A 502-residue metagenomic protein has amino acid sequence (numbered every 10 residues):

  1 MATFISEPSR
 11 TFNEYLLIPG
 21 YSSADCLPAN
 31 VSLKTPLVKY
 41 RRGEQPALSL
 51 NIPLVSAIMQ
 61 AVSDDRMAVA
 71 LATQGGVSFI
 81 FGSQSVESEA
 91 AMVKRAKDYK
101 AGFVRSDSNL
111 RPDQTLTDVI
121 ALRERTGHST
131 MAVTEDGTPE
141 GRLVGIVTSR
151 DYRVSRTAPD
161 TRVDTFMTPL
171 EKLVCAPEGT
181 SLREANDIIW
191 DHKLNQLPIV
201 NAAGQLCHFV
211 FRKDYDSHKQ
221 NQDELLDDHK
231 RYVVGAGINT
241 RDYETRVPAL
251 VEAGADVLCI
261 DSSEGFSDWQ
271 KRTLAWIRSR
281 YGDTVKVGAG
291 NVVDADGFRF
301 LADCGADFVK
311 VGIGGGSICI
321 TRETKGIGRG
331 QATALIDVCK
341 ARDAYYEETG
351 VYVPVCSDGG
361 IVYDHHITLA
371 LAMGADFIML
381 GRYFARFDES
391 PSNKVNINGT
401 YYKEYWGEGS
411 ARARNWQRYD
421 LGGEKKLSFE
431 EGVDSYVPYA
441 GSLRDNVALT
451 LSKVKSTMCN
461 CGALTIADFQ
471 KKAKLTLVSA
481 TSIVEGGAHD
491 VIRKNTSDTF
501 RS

Functional and structural regions predicted by a protein language model:
M1-Y21, L110-R111, C175-P177, R183-D187 (+3 more regions): Alpha/beta catalytic cores of nucleotide-metabolism and tRNA/nucleoside-modifying enzymes
A29-L50, A57-M59, S88-H128, V133-D136 (+7 more regions): Bateman/CBS regulatory modules and CBS-like beta-alpha motifs in cytosolic regions of diverse proteins
Q45-A47, A72, K97, I120-E124 (+7 more regions): Surface-exposed amphipathic alpha-helices with a cationic face
A47-S56, G102-D107, D227-A236, R278-V293 (+2 more regions): Short beta-strand/loop segments at the ligand-binding rim of alpha/beta enzyme cores
R66-V69, Y243-A253, V287, V292-V311 (+1 more regions): Catalytic cores of alpha/beta
T73-S88, A255-S267, D307-K325, I361-V395: Glycine-rich phosphate-binding active-site loops on the catalytic face of alpha/beta enzymes
F79-Q84, S108-L110, T130-A132, C175-A176 (+6 more regions): Catalytic beta/alpha-barrel core
Q84-K94, E140, S155-D160, Q205-L225 (+5 more regions): Active-site-adjacent beta->alpha loops and helix N-cap segments on the catalytic face of soluble alpha/beta enzymes
